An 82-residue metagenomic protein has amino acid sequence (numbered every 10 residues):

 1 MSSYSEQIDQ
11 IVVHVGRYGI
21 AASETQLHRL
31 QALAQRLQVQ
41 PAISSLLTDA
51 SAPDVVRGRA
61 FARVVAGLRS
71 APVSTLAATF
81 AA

Functional and structural regions predicted by a protein language model:
M1-A82: Elongated, mostly alpha-helical coiled-coil "stalk/stator" tethers of large membrane protein machines
